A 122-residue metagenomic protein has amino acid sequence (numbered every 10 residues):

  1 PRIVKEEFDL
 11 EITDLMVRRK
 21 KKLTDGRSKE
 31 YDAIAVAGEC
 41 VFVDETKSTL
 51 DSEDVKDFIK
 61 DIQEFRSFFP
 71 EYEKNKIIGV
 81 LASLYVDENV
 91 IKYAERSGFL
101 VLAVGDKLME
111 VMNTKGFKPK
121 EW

Functional and structural regions predicted by a protein language model:
P1-E11: Amphipathic, low-proline, heptad-repeat alpha-helices and/or compositionally biased low-complexity charged/polar-rich
D9-G38: Active-site metal-binding core of divalent-cation-utilizing nuclease and nuclease-like domains
I12, K74-K76: Short secondary-structure junction motifs
R19-K22, L50, V86, L108: Residue-level detector of flexible, active-site-proximal loop/helix-junction positions within diverse enzyme catalytic
S28, E53, E88-N89: Charged, alpha-helix-enriched surfaces in structured cytosolic catalytic cores of large nucleotide-utilizing machines
Y31-D54, F58-Q63, G79: Conserved catalytic cores of phosphodiester-cleaving nucleases, focusing on short active-site segments
E64-K74: Arginine/glycine-rich "motif VI" loop of SF2 helicases in the C-terminal RecA-like domain
I77-W122: Domain-level recognition of nuclease-like catalytic cores that cleave nucleotide substrates
